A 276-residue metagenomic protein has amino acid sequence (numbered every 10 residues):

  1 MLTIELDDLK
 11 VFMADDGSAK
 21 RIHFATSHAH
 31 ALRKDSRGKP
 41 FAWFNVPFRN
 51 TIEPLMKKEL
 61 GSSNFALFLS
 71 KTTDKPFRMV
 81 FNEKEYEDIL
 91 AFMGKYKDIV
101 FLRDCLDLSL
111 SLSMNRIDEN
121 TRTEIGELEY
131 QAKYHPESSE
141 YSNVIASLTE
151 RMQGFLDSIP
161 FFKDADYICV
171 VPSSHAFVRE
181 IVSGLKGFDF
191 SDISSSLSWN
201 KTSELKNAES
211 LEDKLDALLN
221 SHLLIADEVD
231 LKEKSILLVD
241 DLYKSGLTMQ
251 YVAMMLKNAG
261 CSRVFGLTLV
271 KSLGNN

Functional and structural regions predicted by a protein language model:
M1-D88: Generic N-terminal amphipathic/basic segments
T3-K10, T202-N276: PRPP/pyrophosphate-binding module of the type I phosphoribosyltransferase fold
A29-A31, G38-A42, G61, S70-F161 (+2 more regions): Active-site-facing substrate-recognition patch
L55-G61, I89-F92, R179-D189: Short, aromatic/basic amphipathic alpha-helical patches
K133, A165, R179: N-terminal phosphate-binding loop and flanking beta/alpha elements of the actin-like ATPase fold
F162-S173: Short glycine-rich phosphate-binding loop at a beta-alpha junction
A176-R179, N275: Short catalytic/ligand-binding loop motif for oxyanion handling, primarily in non-cytosolic enzymes, centered on
L185-K206: Histidine/lysine/aspartate-rich catalytic loop segments that bind and position anionic ligands
